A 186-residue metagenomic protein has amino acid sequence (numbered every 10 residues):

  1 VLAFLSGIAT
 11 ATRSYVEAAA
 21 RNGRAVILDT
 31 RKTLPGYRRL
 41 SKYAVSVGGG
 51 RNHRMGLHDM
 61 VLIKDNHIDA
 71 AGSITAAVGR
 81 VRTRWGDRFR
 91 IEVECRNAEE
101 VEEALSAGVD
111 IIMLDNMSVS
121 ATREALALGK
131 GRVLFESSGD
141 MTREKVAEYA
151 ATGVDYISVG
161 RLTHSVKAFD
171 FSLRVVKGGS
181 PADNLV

Functional and structural regions predicted by a protein language model:
V1-A107, I111, S120-L128, V133-E136 (+2 more regions): Acidic/glycine-rich phosphate/pyrophosphate-binding loops and surrounding catalytic core that coordinate Mg2+
N116, G139, R161: Short secondary-structure boundary segments
R143: Cys/His-rich Zn2+-binding cysteine-cluster or related metal-binding knuckle/ribbon modules and their
R161-V186: Short, charged, intrinsically disordered terminal tails
